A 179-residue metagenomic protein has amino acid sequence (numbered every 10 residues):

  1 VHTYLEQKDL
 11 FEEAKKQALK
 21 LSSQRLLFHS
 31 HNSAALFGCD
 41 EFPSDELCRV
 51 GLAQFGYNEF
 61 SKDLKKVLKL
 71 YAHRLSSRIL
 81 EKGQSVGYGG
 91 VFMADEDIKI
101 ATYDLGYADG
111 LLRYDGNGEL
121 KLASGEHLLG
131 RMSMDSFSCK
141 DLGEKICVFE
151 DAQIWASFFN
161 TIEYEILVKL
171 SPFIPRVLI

Functional and structural regions predicted by a protein language model:
V1-H73, S77-E81: Active-site loop/helix belt of alpha/beta enzymes
I79-I179: C-terminal accessory subdomain/extension
